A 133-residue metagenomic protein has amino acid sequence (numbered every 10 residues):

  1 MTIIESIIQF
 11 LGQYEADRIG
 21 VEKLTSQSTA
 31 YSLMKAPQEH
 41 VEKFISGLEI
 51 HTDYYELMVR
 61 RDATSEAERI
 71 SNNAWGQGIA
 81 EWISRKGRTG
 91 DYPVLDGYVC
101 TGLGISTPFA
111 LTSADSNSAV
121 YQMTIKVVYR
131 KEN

Functional and structural regions predicted by a protein language model:
M1-T25, E39-N133: Charged, amphipathic alpha-helical segments and their flanking helix caps
S28-A30, K35: Extended compositionally biased segments used for macromolecular assembly or nucleic-acid engagement
